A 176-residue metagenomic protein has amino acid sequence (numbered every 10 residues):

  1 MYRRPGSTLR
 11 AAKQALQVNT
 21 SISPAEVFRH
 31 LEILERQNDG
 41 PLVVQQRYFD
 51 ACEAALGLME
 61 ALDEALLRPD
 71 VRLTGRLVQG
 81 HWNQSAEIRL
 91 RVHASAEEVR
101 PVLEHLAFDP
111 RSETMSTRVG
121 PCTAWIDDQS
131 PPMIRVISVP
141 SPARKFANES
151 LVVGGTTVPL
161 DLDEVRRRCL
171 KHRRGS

Functional and structural regions predicted by a protein language model:
Y2-S85, H93-S176: Catalytic core of pol beta-like nucleotidyltransferases
